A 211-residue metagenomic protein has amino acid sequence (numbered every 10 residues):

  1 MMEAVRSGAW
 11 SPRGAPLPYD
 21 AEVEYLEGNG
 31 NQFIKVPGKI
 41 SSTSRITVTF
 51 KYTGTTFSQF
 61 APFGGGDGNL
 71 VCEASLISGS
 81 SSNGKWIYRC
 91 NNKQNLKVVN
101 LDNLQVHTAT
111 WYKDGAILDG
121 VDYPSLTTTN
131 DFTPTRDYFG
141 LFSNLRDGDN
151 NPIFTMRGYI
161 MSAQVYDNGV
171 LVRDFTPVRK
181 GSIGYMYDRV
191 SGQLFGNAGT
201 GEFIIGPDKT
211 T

Functional and structural regions predicted by a protein language model:
M1-V23, V190-T211: Enriched but not universal
A4-V5, E73-S78, I87-C90, G140-N144 (+1 more regions): Beta-strand-rich, repetitive solenoid scaffolds
P18-I87, D167-V172: Extracellular glycan-recognition modules
Q32-F33, Q94-L96, L118, D122-S125 (+2 more regions): Short, isolated positions in well-ordered beta-strands
G84-T108: Short, aromatic/His-centered strand-loop micro-motif at the edge of beta-sheets
V99-V121, N168: Localized edge beta-strand/strand-to-loop motifs within extracellular or lumenal beta-rich domains
P124-Y159: Flexible glycan-contacting loops in extracellular carbohydrate-active proteins
M161-V165: Extracellular beta-strand elements of beta-rich domains used for carbohydrate recognition/degradation or cell-matrix
